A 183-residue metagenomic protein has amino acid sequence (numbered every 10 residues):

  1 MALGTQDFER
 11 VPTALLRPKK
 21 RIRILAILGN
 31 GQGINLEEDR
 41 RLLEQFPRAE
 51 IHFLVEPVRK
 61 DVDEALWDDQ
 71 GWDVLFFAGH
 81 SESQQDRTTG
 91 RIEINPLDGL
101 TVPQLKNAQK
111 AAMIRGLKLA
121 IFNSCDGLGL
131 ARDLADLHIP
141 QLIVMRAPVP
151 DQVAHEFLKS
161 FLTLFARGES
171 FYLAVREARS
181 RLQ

Functional and structural regions predicted by a protein language model:
M1-D7, A178-R179: Death-fold interaction domains
A2-G4, F77-T163: Catalytic cores of nucleophile-dependent amide-cleaving enzymes
D7-G99, D133: A domain-level signal for caspase-like cysteine endopeptidase catalytic cores and their zymogen-processing architecture
E37, D151, H155, G168 (+1 more regions): Electropositive phosphate-/nucleotide-binding environments in soluble metabolic enzymes
P47-E50, G116, H138, G168: Glycine-centered loop/turn motif at secondary-structure junctions
D61-L66, L105-Q109, F161, A178: Generic hydrophobic alpha-helical segments
A166-Q183: An often Trp-containing, charged/polar helix-loop segment at the C-terminal end of enzyme catalytic cores
